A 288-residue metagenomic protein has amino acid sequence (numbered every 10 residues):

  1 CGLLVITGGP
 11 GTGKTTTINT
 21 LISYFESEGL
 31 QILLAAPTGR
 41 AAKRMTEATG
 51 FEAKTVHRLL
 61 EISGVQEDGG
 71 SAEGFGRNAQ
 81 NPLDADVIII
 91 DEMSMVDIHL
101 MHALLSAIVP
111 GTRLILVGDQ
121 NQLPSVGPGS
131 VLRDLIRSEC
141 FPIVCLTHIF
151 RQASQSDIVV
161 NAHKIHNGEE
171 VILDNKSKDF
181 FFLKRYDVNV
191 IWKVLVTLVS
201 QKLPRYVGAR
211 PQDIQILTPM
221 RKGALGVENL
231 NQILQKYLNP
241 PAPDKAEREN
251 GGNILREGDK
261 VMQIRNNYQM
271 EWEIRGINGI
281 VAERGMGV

Functional and structural regions predicted by a protein language model:
C1-I6: Pre-Walker A (Motif I) flank of P-loop NTPase domains
T7, A35: Residues at the beta-strand->loop junction immediately N-terminal to the Walker
T12, Y24-L30, A36-R44, A48 (+4 more regions): Conserved helicase motor core of SF1/SF2 NTP-dependent helicases
T17, L21: Hydrophobic positions on the alpha1 helix immediately C-terminal to the Walker A/P-loop
S63-V65, G69-S71, S154, P241 (+2 more regions): Inter-lobe coupling/hinge segments of SF2-like helicase ATPases
V109, I254-E257, G285: Residue-level recognition of short, solvent-exposed, well-ordered loop/turn junctions that link secondary-structure
Q120-E271, R275-N278: Conserved helicase motor core of P-loop NTPases
N278-G279, E283-V288: Short beta-strand-centered aromatic/proline hotspots
